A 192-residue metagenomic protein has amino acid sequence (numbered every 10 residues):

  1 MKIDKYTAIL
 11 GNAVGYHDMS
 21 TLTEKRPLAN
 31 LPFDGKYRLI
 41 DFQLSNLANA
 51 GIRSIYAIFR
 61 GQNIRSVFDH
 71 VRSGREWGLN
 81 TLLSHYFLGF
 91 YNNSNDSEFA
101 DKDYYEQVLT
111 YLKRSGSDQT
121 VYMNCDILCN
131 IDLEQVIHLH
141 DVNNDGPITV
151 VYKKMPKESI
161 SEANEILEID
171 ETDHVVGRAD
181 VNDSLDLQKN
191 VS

Functional and structural regions predicted by a protein language model:
M1-S192: Unchanged
